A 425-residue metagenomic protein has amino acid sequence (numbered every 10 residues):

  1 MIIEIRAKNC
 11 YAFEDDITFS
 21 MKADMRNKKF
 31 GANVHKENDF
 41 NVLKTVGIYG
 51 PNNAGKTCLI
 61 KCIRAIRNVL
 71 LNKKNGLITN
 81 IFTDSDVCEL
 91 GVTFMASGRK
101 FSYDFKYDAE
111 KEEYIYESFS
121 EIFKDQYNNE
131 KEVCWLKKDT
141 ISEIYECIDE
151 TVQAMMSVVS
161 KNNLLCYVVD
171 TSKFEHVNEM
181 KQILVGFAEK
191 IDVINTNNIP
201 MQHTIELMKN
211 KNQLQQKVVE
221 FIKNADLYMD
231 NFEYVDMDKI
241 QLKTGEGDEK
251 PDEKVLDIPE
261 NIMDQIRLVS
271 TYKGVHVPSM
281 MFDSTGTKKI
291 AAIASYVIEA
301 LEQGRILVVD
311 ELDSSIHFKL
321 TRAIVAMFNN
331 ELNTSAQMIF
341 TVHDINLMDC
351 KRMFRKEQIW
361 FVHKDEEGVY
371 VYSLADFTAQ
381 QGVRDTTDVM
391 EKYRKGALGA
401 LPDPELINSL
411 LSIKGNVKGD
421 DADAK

Functional and structural regions predicted by a protein language model:
M1-A65: Pre-Walker A-like glycine/lysine-rich segment at the N-terminus of P-loop NTPase domains
E4, Q303, A323-K425: C-terminal lobe/lid and adjacent interdomain/linker elements of RecA-like ASCE P-loop ATPase modules
K8, P200-F282, P402-P404, N408-K425: Extended helical coiled-coil dimerization/tether regions that scaffold and oligomerize large DNA-maintenance assemblies
D39-G47, P51, I60-E110: Conserved P-loop NTP-binding catalytic core
T45-G50, D248-I298, I306, L312-I316: Conserved ABC ATPase signature
D84-I148, V362, L374-T387, E391: P-loop NTPase motor core
K106-K243: Electropositive, glycine-dotted interaction segments that contact anionic polymers or phosphate-rich ligands
H317-R322: Short alpha-helix of the ABC ATPase nucleotide-binding domain corresponding to the H-loop/switch region
